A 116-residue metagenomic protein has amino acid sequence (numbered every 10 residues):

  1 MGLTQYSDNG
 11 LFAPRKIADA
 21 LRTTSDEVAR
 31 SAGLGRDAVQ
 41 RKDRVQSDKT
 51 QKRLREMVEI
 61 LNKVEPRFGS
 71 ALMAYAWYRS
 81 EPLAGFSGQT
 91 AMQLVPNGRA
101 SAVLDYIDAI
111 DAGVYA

Functional and structural regions predicted by a protein language model:
M1-A116: Non-transmembrane "mature" sequence context
